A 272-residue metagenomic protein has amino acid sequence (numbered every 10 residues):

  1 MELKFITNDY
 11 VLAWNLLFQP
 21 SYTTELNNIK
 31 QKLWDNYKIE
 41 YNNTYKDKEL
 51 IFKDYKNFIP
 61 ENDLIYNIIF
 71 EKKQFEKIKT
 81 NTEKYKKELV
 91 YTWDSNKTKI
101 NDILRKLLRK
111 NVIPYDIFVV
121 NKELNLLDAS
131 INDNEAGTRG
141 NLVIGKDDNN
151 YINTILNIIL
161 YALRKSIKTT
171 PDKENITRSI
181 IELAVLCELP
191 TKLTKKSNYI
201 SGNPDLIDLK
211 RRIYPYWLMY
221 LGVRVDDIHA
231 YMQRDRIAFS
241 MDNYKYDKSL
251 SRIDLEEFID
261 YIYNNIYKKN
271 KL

Functional and structural regions predicted by a protein language model:
M1-Y45, R105-K110, I167-R234: Post-HExxH zinc-binding segment in Zn-dependent metallohydrolases
I29-K32, D54, K77, N81 (+6 more regions): Charge-rich, solvent-exposed alpha-helical interaction surfaces
L50, K56, N101-R105, I113-I155 (+2 more regions): Active-site scaffold of zinc-dependent metalloenzymes
I51-E83: Long, hydrophobic/aromatic-enriched structural stretches that serve as scaffold segments
K73-G137, T191-Y199: Auxiliary, metal-adjacent structural segments of Zn-dependent hydrolase domains
K77, Y85-N96, V143-Y151, T169-T177 (+2 more regions): Conserved aromatic-histidine-acidic binding/catalytic patches
N203-L272: Pan-zinc metallopeptidase signature
